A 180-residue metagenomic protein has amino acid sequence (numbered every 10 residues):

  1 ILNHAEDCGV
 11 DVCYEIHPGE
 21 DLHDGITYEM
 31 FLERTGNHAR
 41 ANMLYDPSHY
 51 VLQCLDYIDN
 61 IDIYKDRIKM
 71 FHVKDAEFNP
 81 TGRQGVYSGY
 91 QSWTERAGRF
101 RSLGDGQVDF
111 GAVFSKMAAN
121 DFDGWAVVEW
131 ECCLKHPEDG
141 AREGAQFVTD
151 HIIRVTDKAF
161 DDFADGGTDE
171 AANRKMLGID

Functional and structural regions predicted by a protein language model:
I1-Q107, A159-F160: Acidic/histidine-rich catalytic cores of soluble enzymes
I1-V12, A112-D123, V155: A structural motif corresponding to the C-terminal end of an alpha-helix and its immediate exit/capping segment
T27-M30, A112, E143, F147: Alpha-helical elements of Rossmann-like donor-binding domains used by nucleotide-donor carbohydrate transfer enzymes
S102-D105, A112-F122, C132, D150: Short basic/hydrophobic patches in alpha-helices and adjacent helix-turn junctions that form amphipathic surface motifs
D123-E131, A159-F160: Substrate-binding cleft of secreted/luminal carbohydrate-active enzymes
V127-P137, D165: A short, acidic, flexible beta-alpha connecting loop/helix-capping segment that sits on the rim of active
P137-K158: C-terminal helical cap(s) of enzyme catalytic domains, especially alpha/beta-barrels
I153-D180: Terminal-tail/helix-coil boundary detector
